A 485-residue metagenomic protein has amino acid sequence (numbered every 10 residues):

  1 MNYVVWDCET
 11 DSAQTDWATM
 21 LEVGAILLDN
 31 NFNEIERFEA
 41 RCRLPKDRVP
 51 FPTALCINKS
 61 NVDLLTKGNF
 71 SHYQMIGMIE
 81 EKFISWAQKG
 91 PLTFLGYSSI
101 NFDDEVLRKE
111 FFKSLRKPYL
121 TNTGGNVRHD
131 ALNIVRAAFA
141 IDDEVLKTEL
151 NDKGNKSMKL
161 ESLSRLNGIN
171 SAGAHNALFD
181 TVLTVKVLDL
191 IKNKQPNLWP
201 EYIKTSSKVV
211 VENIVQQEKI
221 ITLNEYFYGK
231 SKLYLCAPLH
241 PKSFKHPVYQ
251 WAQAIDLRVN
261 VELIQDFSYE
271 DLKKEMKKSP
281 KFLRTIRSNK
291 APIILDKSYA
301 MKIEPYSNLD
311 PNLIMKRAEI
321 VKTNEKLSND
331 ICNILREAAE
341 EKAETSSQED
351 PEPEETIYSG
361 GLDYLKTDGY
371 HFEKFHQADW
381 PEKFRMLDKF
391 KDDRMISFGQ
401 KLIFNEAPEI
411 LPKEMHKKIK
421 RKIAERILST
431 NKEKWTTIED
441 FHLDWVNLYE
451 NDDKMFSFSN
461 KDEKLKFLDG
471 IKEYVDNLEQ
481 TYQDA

Functional and structural regions predicted by a protein language model:
M1-R116, S157, N167, F267-L402 (+6 more regions): Conserved non-catalytic scaffold segment of RNase H-like nuclease domains
T10-S12, N133, L183, V259: Short, glycine/acidic-enriched loop or turn micro-motifs at the edges of active sites
C42-I57, V62-T66, N126-T181: Active-site-proximal helix-loop-helix substrate-binding element of RNase H-like nuclease domains
T93-I100, V106, D143-V209: Acidic, Mg2+-coordinating catalytic module of metal-dependent nucleases/exonucleases that use a two-metal-ion mechanism
S99-F102, I134, V259-N260: Short, solvent-exposed loop/turn segments at secondary-structure junctions
K117-G125: Short mixed-charge
N193, K204-I286: Acidic catalytic cores of enzymes that act on phosphate-bearing nucleotides/polynucleotides
T430-T436, D440-L443: C-terminal accessory domains/tails appended to large, multi-domain proteins
